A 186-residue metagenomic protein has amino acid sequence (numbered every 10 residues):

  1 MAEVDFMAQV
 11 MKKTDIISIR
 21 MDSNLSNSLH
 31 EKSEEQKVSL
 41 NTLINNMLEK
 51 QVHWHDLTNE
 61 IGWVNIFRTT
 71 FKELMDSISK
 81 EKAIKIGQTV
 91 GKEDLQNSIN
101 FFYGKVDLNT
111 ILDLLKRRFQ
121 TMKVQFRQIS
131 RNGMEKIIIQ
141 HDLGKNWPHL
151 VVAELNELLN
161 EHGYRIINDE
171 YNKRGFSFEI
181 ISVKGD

Functional and structural regions predicted by a protein language model:
M1-S23, S33-E34: Short Lys/Arg-rich basic patches
A2-A8, T58-I66: Short, low-complexity, charged/polar intrinsically disordered tails
V38-G62: Short, basic amphipathic alpha-helical segments that act as recognition/interaction helices in nucleic-acid-binding
R68-I137: An N-terminal amphipathic alpha-helical segment
T121-K123, R127-K173: Short, hydrophobic/π-rich interface segment
E170-D186: C-terminal edge-of-domain segments
